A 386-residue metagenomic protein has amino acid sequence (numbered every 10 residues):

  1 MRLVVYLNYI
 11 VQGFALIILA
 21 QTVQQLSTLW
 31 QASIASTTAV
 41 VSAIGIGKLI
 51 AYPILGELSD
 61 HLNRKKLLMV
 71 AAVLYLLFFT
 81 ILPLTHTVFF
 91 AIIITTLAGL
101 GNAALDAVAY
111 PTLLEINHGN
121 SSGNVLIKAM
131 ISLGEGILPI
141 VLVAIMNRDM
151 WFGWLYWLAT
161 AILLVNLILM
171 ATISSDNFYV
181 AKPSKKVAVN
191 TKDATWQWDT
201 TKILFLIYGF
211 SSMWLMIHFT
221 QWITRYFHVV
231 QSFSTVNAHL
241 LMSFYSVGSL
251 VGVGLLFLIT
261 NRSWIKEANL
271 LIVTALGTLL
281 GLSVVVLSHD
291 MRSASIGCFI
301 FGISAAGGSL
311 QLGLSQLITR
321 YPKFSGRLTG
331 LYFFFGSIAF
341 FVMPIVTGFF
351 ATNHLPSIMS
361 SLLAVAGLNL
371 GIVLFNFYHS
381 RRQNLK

Functional and structural regions predicted by a protein language model:
I17, I44-P53, G136, S246-G254 (+1 more regions): Residue-level signature of mid-helix packing/kink "hotspots" within the transmembrane helices of 12-pass Major
L19-A20, W198-S246, L250: Extracytoplasmic gate region of multi-pass secondary transporters
I50-V88: Conserved MFS/SLC helix-loop-helix module at the cytosolic interface between two early adjacent transmembrane helices
A51-N63, V253-K266, A351: Helix-to-loop junctions at the C-terminal end of transmembrane segments in multipass secondary transporters
I94-I131: Cytoplasmic helix-loop-helix junction between adjacent transmembrane helices in 12-TM secondary transporters
N120-F178: Helix-loop-helix hairpin linking two adjacent transmembrane segments in secondary transporters
K266-L312: C-terminal transmembrane helical hairpin of 12-TM major facilitator-type secondary transporters
I318-H354: A late C-terminal transmembrane helix in Major Facilitator Superfamily
